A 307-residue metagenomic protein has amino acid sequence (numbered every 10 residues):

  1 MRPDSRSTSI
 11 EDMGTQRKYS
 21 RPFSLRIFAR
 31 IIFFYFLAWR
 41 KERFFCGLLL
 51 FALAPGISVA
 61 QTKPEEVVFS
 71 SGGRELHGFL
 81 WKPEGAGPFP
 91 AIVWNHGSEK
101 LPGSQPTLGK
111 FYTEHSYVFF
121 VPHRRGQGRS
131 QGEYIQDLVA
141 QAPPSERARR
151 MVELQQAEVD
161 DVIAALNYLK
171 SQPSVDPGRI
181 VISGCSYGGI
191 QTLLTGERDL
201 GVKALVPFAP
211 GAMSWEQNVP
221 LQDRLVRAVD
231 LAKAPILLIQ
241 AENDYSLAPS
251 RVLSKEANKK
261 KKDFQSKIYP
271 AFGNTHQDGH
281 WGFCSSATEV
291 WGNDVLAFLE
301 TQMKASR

Functional and structural regions predicted by a protein language model:
C46-P55: Bacterial N-terminal signal peptides
Q61-G85: N-terminal cap/lid segment of alpha/beta-hydrolase-fold proteins
G87-F89, G97-Q131, S214-W215, S246: Short substrate-entry loop that stabilizes the transition state in hydrolases
N95, P122-R124, F208, Y269: Alpha/beta-hydrolase
A140-Q172: Alpha/beta-hydrolase active-site loop
D160-L231: Primarily recognizes the serine-hydrolase "nucleophile elbow" in alpha/beta-hydrolase and SGNH/GDSL folds
A204, P210-Q265: The feature captures the conserved acid-bearing segment of alpha/beta-hydrolase catalytic domains
D263-R307: C-terminal catalytic histidine-bearing segment of alpha/beta-hydrolase fold enzymes
